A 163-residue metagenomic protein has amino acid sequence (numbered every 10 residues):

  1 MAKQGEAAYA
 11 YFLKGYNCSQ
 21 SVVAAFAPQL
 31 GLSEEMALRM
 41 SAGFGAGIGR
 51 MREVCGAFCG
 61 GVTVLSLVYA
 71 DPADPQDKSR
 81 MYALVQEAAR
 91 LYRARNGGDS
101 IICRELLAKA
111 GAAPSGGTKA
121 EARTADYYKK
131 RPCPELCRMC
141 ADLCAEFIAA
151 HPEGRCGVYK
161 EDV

Functional and structural regions predicted by a protein language model:
M1, G15-S19, A37, K78-V85 (+2 more regions): Generic structural signal for well-ordered, non-membrane alpha-helical segments in soluble metabolic enzymes
M1-F12: Polybasic, low-complexity association/targeting segments
A25-G43, A113-T118: Acidic-glycine-rich active-site phosphate/pyrophosphate-binding loop
Q29-R39, L65-E87, P152-R155: Phosphate-handling active-site elements
F44-M51: Transmembrane alpha-helix interface/packing and boundary motifs in multi-pass membrane proteins, characterized by
R52-T63: Conserved phosphate/anionic-ligand binding catalytic regions in large, soluble enzymes, centered on
V85-V163: C-terminal binding/interaction regions
